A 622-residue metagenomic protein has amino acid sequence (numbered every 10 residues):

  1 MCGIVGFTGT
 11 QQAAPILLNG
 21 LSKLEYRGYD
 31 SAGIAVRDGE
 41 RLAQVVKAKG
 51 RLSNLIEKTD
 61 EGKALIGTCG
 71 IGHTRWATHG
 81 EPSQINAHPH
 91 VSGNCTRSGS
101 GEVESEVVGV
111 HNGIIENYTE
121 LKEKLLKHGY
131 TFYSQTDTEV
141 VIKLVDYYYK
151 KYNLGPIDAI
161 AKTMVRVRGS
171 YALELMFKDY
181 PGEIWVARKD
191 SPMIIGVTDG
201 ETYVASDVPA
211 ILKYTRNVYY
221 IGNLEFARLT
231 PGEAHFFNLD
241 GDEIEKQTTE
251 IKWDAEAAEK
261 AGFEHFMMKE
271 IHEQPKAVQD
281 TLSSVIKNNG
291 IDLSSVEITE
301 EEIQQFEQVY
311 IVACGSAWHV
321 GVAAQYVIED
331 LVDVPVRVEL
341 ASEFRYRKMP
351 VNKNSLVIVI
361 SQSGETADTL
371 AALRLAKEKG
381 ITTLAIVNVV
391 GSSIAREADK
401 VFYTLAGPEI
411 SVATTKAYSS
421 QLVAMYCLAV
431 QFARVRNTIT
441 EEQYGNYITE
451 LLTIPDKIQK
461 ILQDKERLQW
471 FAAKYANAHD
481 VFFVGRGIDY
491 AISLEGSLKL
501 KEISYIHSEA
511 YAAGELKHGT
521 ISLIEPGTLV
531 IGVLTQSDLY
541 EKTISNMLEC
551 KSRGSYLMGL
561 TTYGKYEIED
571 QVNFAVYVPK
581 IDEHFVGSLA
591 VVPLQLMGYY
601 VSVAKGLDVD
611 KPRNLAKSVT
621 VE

Functional and structural regions predicted by a protein language model:
M1-K260, E264, K276-E307, Y346 (+4 more regions): Conserved short alpha-helical segments that host acidic/polar catalytic motifs at enzyme active sites
F7-T10, H111, T131, Q135 (+20 more regions): Hydrophobic alpha-helical scaffolding
G72-G93, V285-E301, A324-I360, H507-L523: Glycine-rich oxoanion-binding loops at beta->alpha junctions
P89, M176, W185-V186, V218-Y219 (+13 more regions): Replace "in large, NTP-powered and nucleic-acid-processing enzymes" with "in large, NTP-powered factors and other
G241, Y556, E569-Q571, I581-E622: Generic C-terminus detector
Q274-V278, L282-Y310, K400-L529, S602-E622: Active-site phosphate/pyrophosphate-binding segments
Q304-N446, E450-T453, V533-V578, M597 (+1 more regions): Glycine-rich phosphate-binding loops that contact phosphosugars or nucleotide phosphates
